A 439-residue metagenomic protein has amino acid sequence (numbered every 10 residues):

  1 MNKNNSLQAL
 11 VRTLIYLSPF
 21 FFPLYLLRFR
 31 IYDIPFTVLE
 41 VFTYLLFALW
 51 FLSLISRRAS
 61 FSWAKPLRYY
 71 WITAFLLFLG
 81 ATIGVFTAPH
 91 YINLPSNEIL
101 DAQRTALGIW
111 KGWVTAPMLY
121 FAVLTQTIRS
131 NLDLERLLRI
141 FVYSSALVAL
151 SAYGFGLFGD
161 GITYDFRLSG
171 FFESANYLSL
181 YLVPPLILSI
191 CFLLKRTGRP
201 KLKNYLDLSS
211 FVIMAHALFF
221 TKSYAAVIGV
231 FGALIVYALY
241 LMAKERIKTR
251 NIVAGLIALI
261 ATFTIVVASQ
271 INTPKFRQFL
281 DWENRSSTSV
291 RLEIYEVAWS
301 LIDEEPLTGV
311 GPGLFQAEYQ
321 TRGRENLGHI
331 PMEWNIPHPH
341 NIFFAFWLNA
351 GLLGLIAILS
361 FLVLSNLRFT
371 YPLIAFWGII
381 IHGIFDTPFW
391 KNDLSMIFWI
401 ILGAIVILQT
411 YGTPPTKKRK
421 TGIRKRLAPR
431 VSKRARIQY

Functional and structural regions predicted by a protein language model:
M1-R12, R196-G198, L202, L259-I260 (+1 more regions): A juxtamembrane structural motif centered on a specific transmembrane helix
M1-S56, L79-H90, I379-I381: N-terminal signal-anchor transmembrane segment
S6-L17, F61-L77, L134-F141, K203-D207 (+1 more regions): Membrane-interfacial loop-to-transmembrane alpha-helix junctions, especially the N-terminal start
P19-P23, Y44-L49, I187, L234 (+3 more regions): Transmembrane alpha-helices of multi-pass inner-membrane enzymes
E40, W71-L79, L94-Q126, S145 (+1 more regions): Aromatic-anchored transmembrane helix interface
V114-V123, L132-Y164, F172-A243, I257 (+4 more regions): Alpha-helical transmembrane segments of multi-pass inner-membrane proteins
G156-G159, L218-F220, L241-S287, E296-E304 (+1 more regions): A membrane-periplasm/extracellular boundary helix in multi-pass inner-membrane enzymes that assemble envelope glycans
F166, W282-E296, T308-A350: Long extracytoplasmic/lumenal interhelical loops at the membrane interface of multi-pass membrane proteins
